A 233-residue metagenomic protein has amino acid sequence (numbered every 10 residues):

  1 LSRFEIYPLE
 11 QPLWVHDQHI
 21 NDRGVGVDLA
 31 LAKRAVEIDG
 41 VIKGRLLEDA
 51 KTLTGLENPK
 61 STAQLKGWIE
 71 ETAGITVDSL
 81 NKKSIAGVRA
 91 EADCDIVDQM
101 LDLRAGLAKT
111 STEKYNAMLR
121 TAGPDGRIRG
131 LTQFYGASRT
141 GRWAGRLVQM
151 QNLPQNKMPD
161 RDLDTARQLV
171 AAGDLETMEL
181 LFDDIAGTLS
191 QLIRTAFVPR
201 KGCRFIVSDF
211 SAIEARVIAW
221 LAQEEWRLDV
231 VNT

Functional and structural regions predicted by a protein language model:
L1-L192, V198-R204, S211-E214: Conserved "right-hand" nucleotidyltransferase catalytic core of DNA-directed polymerases
V25, S208, A219-A222: Small-side-chain structural scaffolding
E214-T233: Metal-dependent catalytic core segments for phosphate chemistry
